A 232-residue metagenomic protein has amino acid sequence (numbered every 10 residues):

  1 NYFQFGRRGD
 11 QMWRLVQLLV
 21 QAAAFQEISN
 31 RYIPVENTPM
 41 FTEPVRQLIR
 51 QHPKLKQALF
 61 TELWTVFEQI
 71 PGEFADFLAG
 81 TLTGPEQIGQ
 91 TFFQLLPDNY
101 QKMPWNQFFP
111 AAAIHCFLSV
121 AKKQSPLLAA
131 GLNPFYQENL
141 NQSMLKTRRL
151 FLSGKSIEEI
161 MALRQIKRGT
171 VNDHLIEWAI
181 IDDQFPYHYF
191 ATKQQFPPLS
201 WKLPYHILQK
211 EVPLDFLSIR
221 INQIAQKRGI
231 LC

Functional and structural regions predicted by a protein language model:
N1-C232: Long, charge-rich, low-complexity intrinsically disordered regions
